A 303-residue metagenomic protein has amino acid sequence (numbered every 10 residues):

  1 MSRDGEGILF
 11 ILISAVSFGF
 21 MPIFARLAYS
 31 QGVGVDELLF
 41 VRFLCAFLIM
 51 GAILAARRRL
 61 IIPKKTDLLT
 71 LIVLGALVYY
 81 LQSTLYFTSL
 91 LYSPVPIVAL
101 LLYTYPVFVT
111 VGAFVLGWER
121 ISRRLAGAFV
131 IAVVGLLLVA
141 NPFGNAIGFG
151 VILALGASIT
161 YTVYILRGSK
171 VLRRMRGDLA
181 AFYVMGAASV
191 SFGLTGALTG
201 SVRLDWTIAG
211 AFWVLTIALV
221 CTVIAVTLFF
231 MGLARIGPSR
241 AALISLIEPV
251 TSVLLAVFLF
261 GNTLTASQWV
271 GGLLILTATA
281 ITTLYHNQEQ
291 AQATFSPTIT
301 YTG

Functional and structural regions predicted by a protein language model:
M1-V41, F143-K170, V190-S191, A293-G303: Glycine-/small-residue-enriched transmembrane alpha-helix faces in small-molecule transporters and effluxers
R3-I8, G32-F40, P63-L69, N141-V163 (+2 more regions): Juxtamembrane helix-entry segments on the extracytoplasmic side of multipass membrane proteins
A15, V41, S83, I97-T104 (+2 more regions): Helix-helix packing/entry segments at the starts of transmembrane helices
A15-G19, L74-S83, Y105-P106, S158-I165 (+4 more regions): Transmembrane alpha-helical core positions of polytopic small-molecule transporters
S17, P22, G51-P96, L102 (+2 more regions): Specific transmembrane alpha-helical segments of multi-pass solute transporters/efflux pumps, especially DMT/EamA
A25, S30-L81, F108-V109, T160-R167 (+4 more regions): Transmembrane alpha-helices of multi-pass small-molecule transport proteins
A28, L38, R42, S89 (+7 more regions): Hydrophobic/aromatic residues within transmembrane alpha-helices of multi-pass small-molecule transporters
M50, G112, I121-N141, F192 (+2 more regions): Hydrophobic transmembrane alpha-helices of multi-pass small-molecule transport proteins
